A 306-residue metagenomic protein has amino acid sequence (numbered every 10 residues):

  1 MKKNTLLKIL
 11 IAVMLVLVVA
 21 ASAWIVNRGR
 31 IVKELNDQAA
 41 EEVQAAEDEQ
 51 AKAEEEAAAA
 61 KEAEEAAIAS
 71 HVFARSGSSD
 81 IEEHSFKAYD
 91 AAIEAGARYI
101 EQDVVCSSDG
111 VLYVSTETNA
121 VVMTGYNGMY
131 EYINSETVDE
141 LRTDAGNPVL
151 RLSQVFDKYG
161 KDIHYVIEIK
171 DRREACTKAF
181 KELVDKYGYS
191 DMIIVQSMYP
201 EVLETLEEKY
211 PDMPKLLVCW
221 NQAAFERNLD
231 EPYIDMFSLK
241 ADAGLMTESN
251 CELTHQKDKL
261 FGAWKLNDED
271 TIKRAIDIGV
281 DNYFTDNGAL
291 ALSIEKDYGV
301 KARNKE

Functional and structural regions predicted by a protein language model:
K3-E306: Phosphate-group recognition and catalysis centered on beta-loop-alpha active-site segments
